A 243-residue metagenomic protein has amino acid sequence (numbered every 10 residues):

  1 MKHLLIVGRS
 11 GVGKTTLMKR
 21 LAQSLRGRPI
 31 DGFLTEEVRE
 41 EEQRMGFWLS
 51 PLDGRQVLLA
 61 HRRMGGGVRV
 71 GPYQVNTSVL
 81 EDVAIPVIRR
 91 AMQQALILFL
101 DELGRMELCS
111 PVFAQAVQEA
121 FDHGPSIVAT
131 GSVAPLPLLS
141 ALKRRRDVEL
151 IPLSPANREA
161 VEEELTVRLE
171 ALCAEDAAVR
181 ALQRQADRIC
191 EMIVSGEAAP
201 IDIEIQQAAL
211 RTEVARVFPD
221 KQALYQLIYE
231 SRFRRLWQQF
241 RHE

Functional and structural regions predicted by a protein language model:
I6: Hydrophobic anchor at the beta1->P-loop junction of P-loop NTPases
R9: P-loop (Walker A) phosphate-binding loop of NTP-binding proteins
K14: Conserved lysine of the Walker
L17, L21: Hydrophobic positions on the alpha1 helix immediately C-terminal to the Walker A/P-loop
A22-V70: N-terminal phosphate/diphosphate-binding loop that engages ATP/GTP or pyrophosphate donors across diverse enzyme folds
V68-P111, Q118: Phosphate-binding/switch loop-helix module in NTP-utilizing enzymes
I88-R90, G104-A174: Replace "adjacent to P-loop NTPase cores in ATP/GTP-dependent enzymes" with "adjacent to NTP-binding cores
A174-E243: Surface-exposed peri-terminal alpha-helical interaction modules
